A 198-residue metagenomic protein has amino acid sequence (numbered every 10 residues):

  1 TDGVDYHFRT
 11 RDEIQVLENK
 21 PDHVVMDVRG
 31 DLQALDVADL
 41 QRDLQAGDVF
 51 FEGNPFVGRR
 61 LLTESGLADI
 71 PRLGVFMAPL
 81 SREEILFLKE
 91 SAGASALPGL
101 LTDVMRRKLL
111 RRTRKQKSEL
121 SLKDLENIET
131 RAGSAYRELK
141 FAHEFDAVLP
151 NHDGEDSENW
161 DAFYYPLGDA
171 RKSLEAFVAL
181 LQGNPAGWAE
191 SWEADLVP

Functional and structural regions predicted by a protein language model:
T1-V57: ATP-dependent small-molecule kinase phosphotransfer cores that center on conserved nucleotide phosphate-binding segments
G3-D5, K89-G93, D161-G168: Short, surface-exposed amphipathic charged segments that create phosphate/polyanion-binding patches used for binding
Y6-D12, S95-R107, K123-T130: A polyampholytic, Gly/Pro-enriched intrinsically disordered region
Q15, D31-A34, R82-E83, G154-N159: A short acidic, often aromatic-flanked loop/helix-cap motif at beta-alpha or helix-coil junctions that lines enzyme
L17, L61, L88: Residues that scaffold the ATP/ADP-binding catalytic core of kinase and kinase-like folds
Q41-L44, D48-V49, F56-D69, R137-A142: ATP/nucleotide-binding catalytic cores
D48-N54, S65-K115, P150-D153: Conserved phosphate-donor/acceptor-positioning beta-strand/loop module used by diverse small-molecule
R114-P198: NTP-dependent small-molecule kinase module
